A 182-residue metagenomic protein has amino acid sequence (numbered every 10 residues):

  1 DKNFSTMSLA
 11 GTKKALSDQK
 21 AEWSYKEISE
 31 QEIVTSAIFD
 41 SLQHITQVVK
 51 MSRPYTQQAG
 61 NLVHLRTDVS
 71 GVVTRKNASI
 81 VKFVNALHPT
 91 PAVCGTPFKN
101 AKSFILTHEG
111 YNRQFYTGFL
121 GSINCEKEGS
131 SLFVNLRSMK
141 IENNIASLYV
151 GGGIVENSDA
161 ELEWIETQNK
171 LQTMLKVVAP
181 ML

Functional and structural regions predicted by a protein language model:
K2-S5, A146: Hydrophobic residues embedded in beta-strands of well-ordered beta-sheets
S5-L106: Contiguous alpha-helical scaffold segments within structured protein domains that host functional hotspots
S70-L182: Conserved hydrophobic core element of enzyme catalytic domains
